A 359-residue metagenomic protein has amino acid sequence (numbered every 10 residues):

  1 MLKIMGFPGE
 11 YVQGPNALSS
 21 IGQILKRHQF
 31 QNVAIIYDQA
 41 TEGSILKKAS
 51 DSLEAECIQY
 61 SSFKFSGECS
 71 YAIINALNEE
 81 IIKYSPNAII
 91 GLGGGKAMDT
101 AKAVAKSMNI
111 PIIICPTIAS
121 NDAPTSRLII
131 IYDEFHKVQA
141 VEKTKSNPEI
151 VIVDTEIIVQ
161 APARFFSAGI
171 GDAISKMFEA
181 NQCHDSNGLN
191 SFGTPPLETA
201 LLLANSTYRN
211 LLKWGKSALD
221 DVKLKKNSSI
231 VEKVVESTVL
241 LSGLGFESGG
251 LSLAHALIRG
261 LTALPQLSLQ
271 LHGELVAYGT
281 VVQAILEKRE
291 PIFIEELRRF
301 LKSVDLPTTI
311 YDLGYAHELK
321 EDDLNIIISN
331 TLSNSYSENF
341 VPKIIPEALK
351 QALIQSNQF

Functional and structural regions predicted by a protein language model:
M1-N87, I310: ATP/NTP phosphate-donor binding region
L18, E42-L46, K96-A103, N121-T125 (+2 more regions): Short glycine/serine/threonine-rich phosphate/pyrophosphate-binding segments that cradle anionic phosphate groups
I81-T117: A short, small-residue-rich loop immediately preceding and capping a beta-strand
K96, T117-N121, I157, V281 (+1 more regions): Acidic, glycine-rich active-site loops and adjacent beta-strand->loop/helix elements that engage anionic groups
K106-T199: A glycine/threonine-rich phosphate-anchoring loop and its flanking beta-alpha core in nucleotide/phosphate-binding
S191-F300, L306: Active-site segments that bind and position negatively charged phosphate/pyrophosphate groups
R289-F359: C-terminal charged capping/lid subdomain of soluble metabolic enzymes
